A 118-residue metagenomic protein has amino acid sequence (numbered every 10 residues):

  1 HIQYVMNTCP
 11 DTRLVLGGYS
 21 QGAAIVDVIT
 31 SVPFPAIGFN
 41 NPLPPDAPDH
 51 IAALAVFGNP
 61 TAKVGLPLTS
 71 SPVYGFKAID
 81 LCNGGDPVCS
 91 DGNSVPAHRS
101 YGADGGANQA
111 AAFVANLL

Functional and structural regions predicted by a protein language model:
H1-Y4, I29-L118: Surface cap/lid and interfacial helix-loop subdomains adjacent to catalytic sites that gate substrate access
Q3-R13: Gly/Ser-rich "nucleophile elbow"/oxyanion-hole loop immediately N-terminal to the catalytic nucleophile in hydrolases
C9, A23, A36-I37: Amphipathic alpha-helical interaction segments
R13-V15, A53: Structural motif
L16-G22, V26: Gly/Ala-rich beta-loop-alpha elbow adjacent to hydrolase catalytic centers
